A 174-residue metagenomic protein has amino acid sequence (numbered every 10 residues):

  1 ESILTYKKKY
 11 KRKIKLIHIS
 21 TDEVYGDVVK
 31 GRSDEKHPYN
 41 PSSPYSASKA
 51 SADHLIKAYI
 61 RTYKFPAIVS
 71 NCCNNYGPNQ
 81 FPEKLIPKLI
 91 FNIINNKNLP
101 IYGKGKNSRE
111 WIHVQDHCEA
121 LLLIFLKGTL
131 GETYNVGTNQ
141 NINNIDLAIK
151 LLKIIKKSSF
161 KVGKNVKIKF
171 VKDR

Functional and structural regions predicted by a protein language model:
E1, A50-K57, P87-I90, E119: Conserved active-site helix of classical SDR/Rossmann-fold NAD(P)-dependent CH-OH oxidoreductases
E1-K7, K57, A148-I155: Short, well-ordered amphipathic alpha-helices
I3, K7, I60, I93 (+1 more regions): Hydrophobic pocket-lining residues that define ligand/cofactor binding sites across diverse proteins
T5-H18, E23-V69, Y76, Q80-P82: Catalytic helix-loop patch of NAD(P)-dependent Rossmann-fold dehydrogenases
E23-V24, N75, N107, N141: Short, solvent-exposed loop/turn segments at secondary-structure junctions
V69-C72, Y102-G103: Short beta-strands and strand-loop turn motifs
N75-Y76, D173: Hydrophobic pocket-lining residues within nucleotide cofactor-binding pockets
P87, I93-R174: C-terminal substrate-binding subdomain of Rossmann-fold SDR/epimerase-dehydratase oxidoreductases
